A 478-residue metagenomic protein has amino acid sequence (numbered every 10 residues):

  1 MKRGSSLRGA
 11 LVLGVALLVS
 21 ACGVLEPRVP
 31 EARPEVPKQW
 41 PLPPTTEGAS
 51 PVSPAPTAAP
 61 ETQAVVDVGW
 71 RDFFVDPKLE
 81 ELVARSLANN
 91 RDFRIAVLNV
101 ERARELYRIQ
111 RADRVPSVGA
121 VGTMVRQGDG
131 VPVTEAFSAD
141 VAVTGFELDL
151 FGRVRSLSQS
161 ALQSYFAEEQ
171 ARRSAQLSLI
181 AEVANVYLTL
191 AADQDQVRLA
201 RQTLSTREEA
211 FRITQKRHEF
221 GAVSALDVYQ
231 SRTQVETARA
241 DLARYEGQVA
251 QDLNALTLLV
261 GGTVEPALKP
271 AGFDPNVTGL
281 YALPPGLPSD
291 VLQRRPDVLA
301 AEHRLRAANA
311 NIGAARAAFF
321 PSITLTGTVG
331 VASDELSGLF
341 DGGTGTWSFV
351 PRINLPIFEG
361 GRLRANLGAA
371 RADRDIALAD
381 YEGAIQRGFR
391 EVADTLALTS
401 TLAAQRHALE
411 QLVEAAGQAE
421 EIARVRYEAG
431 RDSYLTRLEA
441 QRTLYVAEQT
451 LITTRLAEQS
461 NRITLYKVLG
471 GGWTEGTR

Functional and structural regions predicted by a protein language model:
K2-A88, S158-L162, E246-Q293, L299 (+3 more regions): Terminal intrinsically disordered/low-complexity segments used for targeting and assembly
R3, V154, A167-L287, L398 (+2 more regions): Periplasmic alpha-helical coiled-coil/stalk elements that build and connect Gram-negative outer-membrane
V24, V115-S117, D149, Q251 (+1 more regions): Strand-connecting loop/turn motifs
A58-E61, V65-F74, L79, A84 (+6 more regions): Small/polar, glycine/serine/threonine/aspartate-rich low-complexity segments that form flexible
R94-A112, V121-V125, R306: Short, acidic/charged, Gly/Pro-enriched secondary-structure junctions
R94-I95, R111, L148-Q176, L226 (+6 more regions): Sec/SRP-type N-terminal targeting helices
E208, T237-P266, A315, Q411-L469: Short segments within alpha-helical structural elements
